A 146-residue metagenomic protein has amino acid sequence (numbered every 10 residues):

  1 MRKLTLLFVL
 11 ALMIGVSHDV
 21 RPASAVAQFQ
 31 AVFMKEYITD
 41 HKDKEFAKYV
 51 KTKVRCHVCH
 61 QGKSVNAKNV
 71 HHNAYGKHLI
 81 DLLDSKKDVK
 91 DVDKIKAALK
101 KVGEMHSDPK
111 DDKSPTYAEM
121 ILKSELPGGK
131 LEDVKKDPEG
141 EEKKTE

Functional and structural regions predicted by a protein language model:
M1-F8: Positively charged n-region of N-terminal signal peptides that target proteins for export
I14-P22: C-terminal segment of classical bacterial N-terminal signal peptides
D19, V50-K53: Processing junctions and N-termini across compartments
P22-H41: Short N-terminal segments immediately surrounding and downstream of signal-peptide cleavage
A27-A31, L82-E146: C-type cytochrome heme-c attachment and multiheme electron-transfer modules
K42-K51: Short, flexible, mixed-charge glycine/proline-rich loop motifs that serve as phosphate/nucleic-acid-contacting
K53-K63: The canonical Cys-X-X-Cys-His
N66-I80: Accessory beta->alpha helical hairpin/"wing" motif in late/C-terminal subdomains of nucleic-acid enzymes
